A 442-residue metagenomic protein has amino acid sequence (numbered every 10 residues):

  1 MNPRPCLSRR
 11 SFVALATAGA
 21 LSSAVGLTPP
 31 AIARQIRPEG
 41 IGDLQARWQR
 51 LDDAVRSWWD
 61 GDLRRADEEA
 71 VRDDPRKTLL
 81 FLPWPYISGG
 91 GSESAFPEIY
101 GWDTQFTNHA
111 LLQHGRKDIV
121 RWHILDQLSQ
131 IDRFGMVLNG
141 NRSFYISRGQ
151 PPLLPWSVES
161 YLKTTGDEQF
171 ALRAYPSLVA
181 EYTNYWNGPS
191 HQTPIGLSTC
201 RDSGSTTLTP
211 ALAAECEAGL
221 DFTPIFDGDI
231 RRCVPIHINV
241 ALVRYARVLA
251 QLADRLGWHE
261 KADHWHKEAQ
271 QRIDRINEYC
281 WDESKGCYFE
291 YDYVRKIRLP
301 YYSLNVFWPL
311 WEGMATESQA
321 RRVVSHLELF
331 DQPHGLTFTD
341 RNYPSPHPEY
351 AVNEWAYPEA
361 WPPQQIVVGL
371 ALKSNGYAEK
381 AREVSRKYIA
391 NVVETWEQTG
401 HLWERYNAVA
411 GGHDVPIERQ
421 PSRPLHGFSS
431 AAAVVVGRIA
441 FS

Functional and structural regions predicted by a protein language model:
N2-G19: N-terminal secretory signal peptides and thylakoid transit peptides that target proteins across membranes
G26-G40: C-terminal segment of N-terminal export signals and the immediately downstream linker at the start of the mature
I36-E98, W122-N141, H191-V234, D274-A360 (+1 more regions): Extended glycan-interaction surfaces of carbohydrate-active proteins
I99-Q130, N305-A315, Q365-A378: Alpha-helical support elements that line or immediately flank enzyme active sites and cofactor-binding pockets
L112-I124, Y161-V179, A253-Q270, G313-S325 (+2 more regions): Structural helix-adjacent loops and short alpha-helical linkers that scaffold large soluble proteins
D126-S129, S177-H191, A241, V248-R255 (+2 more regions): Alpha-helical scaffold segments in carbohydrate-active enzymes
D132-A174: Aromatic/His-enriched, Gly/Pro-containing loop or helix-boundary segments that lie immediately adjacent to catalytic
